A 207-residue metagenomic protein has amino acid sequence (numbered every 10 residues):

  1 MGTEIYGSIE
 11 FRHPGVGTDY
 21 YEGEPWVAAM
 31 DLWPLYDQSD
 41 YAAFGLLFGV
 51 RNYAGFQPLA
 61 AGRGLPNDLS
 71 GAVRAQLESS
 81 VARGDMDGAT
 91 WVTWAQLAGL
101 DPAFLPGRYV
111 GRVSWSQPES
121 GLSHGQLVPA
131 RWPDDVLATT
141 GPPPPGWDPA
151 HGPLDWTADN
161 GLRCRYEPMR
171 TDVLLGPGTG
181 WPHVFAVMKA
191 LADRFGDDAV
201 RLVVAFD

Functional and structural regions predicted by a protein language model:
M1-D197, D207: Acidic (Asp/Glu-rich) sequence patches and key acidic residues that form negatively charged surfaces used
A199-L202: Conserved GNAT acetyl-CoA-binding A-motif
